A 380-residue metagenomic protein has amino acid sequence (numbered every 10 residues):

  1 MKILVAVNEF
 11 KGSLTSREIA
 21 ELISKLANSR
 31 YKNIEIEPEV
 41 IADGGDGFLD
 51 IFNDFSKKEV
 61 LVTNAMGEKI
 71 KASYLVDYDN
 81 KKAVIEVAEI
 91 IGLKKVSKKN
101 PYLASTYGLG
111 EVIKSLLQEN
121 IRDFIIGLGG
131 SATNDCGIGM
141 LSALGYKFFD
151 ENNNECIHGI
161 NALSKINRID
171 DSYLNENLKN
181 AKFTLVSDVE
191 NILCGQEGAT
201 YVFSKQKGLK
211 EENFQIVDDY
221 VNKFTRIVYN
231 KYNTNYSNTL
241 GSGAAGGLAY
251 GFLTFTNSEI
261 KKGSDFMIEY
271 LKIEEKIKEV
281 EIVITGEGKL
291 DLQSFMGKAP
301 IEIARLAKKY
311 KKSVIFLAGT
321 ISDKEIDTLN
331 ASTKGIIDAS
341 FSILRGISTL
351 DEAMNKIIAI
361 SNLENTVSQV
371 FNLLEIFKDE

Functional and structural regions predicted by a protein language model:
K2-L128, A132-E380: N-terminal loops that bind phosphate or other acidic moieties and the adjacent beta-alpha structural core
